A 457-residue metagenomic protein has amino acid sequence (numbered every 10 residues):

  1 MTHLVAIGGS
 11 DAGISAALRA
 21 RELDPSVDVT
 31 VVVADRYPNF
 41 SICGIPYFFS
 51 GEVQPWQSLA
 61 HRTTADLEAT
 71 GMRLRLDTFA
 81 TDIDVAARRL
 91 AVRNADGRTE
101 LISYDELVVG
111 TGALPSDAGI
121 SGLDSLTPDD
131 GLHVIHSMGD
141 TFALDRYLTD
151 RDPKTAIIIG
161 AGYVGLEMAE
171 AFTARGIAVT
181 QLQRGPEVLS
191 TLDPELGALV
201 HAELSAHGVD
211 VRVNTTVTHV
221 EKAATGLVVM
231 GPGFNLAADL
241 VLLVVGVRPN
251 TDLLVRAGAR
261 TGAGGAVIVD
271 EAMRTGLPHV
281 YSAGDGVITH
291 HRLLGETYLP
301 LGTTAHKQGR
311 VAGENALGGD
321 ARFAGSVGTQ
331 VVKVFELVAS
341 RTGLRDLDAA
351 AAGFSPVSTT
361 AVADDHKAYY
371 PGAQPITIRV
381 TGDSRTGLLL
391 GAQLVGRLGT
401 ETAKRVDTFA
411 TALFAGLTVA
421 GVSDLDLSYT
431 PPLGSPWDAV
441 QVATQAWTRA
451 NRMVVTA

Functional and structural regions predicted by a protein language model:
M1-R73, A169-L192: Beta1-alpha1 glycine-rich phosphate/pyrophosphate-binding loop at the start of Rossmann-like nucleotide-binding domains
I7-D11, R21-S26, A34, L337-T342 (+1 more regions): Flexible, glycine-rich terminal cap/loop adjacent to redox cofactors in electron-transfer oxidoreductases
S26-D28, A69-A95, I102, A174-V269: A Rossmann-like FAD-binding core segment of flavoenzymes
L59-A60, T155-I157, Y163-H219, L299-A305 (+2 more regions): Rossmann-like dinucleotide-binding cores of NAD(P)H-dependent redox enzymes
I102-G112, A237-G246, G309, G387: Short hydrophobic core segments
T111-R175, D210, A263, V269-E271: Glycine-rich dinucleotide-binding loop and its adjacent helix/turn
T127-R151, L227-V228, N235-V311, T408-A412: FAD-site-proximal beta/loop scaffold in flavoenzymes
V269, A283-L344, P431-V454: A conserved FAD-binding loop/helix module that cradles the flavin
